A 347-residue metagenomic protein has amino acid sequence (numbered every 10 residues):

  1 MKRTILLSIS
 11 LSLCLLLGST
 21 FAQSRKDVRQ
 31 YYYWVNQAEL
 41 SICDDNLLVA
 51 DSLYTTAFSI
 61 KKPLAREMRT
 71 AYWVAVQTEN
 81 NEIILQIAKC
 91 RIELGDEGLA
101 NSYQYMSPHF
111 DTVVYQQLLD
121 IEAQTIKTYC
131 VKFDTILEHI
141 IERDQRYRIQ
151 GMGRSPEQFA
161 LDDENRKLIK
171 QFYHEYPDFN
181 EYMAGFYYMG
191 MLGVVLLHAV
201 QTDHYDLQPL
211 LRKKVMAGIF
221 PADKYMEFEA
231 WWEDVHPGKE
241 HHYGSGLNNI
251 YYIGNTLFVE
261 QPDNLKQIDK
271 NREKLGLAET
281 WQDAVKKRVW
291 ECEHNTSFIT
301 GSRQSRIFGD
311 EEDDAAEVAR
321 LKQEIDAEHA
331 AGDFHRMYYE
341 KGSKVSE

Functional and structural regions predicted by a protein language model:
M1, T78, I299-T300: Short alpha-helix boundary/capping motifs
M1-Q30: Bacterial Sec-dependent N-terminal signal peptides
L7, W73, Q104-M106, H294-N295 (+1 more regions): Juxtamembrane/interface motifs at transmembrane-helix termini
L13, L17, Y103-Q104, G185 (+1 more regions): Generic alpha-helix signal with a bias toward terminal, lower-confidence helices and secondary-structure junctions
T20-S41, P108-A123, C130-T135, T300-G301 (+1 more regions): Sec-dependent signal peptide cleavage junction
S24-Y205: Preference for long, solvent-exposed alpha-helical segments and helix-linker "stalks"
R143-E347: Short beta-strand and adjacent turn/loop elements
